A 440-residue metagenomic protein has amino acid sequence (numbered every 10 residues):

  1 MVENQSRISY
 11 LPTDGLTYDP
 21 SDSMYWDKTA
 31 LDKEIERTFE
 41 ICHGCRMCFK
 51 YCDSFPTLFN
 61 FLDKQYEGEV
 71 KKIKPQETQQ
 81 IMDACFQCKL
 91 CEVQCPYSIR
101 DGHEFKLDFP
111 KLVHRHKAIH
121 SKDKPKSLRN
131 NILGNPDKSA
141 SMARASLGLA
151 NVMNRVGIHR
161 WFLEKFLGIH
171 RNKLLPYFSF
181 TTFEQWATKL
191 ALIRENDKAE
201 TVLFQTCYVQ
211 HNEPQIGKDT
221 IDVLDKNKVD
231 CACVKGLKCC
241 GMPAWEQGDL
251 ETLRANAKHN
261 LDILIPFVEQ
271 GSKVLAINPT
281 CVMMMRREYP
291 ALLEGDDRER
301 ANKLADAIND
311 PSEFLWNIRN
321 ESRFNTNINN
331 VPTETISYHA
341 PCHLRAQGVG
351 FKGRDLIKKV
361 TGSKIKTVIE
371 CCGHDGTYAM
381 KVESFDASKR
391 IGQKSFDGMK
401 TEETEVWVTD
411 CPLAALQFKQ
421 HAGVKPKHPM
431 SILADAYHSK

Functional and structural regions predicted by a protein language model:
V2-L11, A30-I41, C48, K173-L190: Short N-terminal secondary-structure initiator segments
V2-L11, G44-K50, R155-E164, D230: Short low-complexity stretches enriched in small and charged residues
V2-M24, K50-A84, S98-L128, K427-L433: Non-heme iron-sulfur electron-transfer modules
P12, P20, D53, T57 (+9 more regions): Intrinsically disordered, low-complexity regions enriched in small/polar residues
L16-D19, K28, N60-L62, K71 (+3 more regions): A short alpha-helix capping/helix-coil boundary motif
W26-E40, V70-M82, D225-N227, I357-V360: Short, intrinsically disordered, charge-biased short linear motifs at domain edges
E36-F55, E77-D101, H116, A140 (+3 more regions): Cysteine-centered iron-sulfur cluster-binding motifs in ferredoxin-type domains/subunits of redox enzymes
H103, L107-K440: Iron-sulfur cluster-binding electron-transfer modules in prokaryotic oxidoreductases
